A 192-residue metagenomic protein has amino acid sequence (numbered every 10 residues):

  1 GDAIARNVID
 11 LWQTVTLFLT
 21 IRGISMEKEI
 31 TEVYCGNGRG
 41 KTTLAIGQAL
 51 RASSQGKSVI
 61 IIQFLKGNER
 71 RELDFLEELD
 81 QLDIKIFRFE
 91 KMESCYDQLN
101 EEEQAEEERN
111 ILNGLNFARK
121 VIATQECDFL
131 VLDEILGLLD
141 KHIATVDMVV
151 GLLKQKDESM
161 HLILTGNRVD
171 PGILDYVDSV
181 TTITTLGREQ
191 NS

Functional and structural regions predicted by a protein language model:
A3-V8: Short hydrophobic alpha-helical segments enriched in small aliphatic residues
I9-S25: Short, Lys/Arg-enriched N-terminal segments with co-localized hydrophobic residues within the first ~10-30 amino acids
E29-K120: Conserved P-loop
R51, F75, L152, G172-I173: Hydrophobic/aromatic ligand-binding patch that stacks against planar heteroaromatic rings of cofactors or nucleotides
V59, L162, V180: Hydrophobic anchor at the start of a short beta-strand that flanks the dinucleotide cofactor-binding loop
Q98-K154: Phosphate-binding/switch loop-helix module in NTP-utilizing enzymes
E126-F129, E158-L164: Loop/turn-to-beta-strand initiation segments
N167-S192: Phosphate-binding/switch region of NTP-binding enzymes
